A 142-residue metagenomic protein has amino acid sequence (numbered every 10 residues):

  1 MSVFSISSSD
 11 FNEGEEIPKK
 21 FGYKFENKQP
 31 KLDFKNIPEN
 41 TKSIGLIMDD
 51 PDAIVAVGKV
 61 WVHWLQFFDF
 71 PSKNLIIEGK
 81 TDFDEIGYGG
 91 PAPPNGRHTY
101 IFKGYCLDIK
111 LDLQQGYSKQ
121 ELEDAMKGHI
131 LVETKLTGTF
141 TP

Functional and structural regions predicted by a protein language model:
M1-P142: N-terminus-centered regions that define maturation/targeting leaders and the start of the first functional domain
